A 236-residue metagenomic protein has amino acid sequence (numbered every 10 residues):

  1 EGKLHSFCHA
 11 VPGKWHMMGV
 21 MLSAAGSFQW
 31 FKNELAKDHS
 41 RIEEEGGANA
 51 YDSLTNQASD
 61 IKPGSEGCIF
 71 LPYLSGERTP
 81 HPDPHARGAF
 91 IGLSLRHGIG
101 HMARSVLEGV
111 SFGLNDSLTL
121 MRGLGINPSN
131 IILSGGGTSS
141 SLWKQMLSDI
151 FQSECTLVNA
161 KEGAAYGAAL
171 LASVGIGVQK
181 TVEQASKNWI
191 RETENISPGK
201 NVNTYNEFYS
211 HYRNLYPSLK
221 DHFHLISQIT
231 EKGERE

Functional and structural regions predicted by a protein language model:
E1-E236: Glycine/Thr-rich phosphate-binding loops that ligate phosphate moieties of nucleotide and other phosphorylated ligands
